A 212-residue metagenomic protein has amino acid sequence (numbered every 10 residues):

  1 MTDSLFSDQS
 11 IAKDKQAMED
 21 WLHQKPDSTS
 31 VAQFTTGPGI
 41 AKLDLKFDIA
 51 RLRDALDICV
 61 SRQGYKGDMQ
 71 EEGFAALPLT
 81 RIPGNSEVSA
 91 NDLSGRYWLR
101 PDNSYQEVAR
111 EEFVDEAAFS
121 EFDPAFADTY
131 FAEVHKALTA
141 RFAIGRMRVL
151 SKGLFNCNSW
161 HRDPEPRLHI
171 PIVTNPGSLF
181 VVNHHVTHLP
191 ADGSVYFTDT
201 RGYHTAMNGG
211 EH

Functional and structural regions predicted by a protein language model:
T2-E133: Non-heme Fe(II)/2-oxoglutarate
K136-L150: Edge strands and adjacent loops of beta-rich recognition modules
F142-I144, D163-R167, N175: Short connector loops at helix/strand junctions that flank enzyme active sites, especially segments positioning acidic
R146-D163: Conserved short histidine dyad/triad with adjacent acidic residue
R148-L150, P171, V181, M207: Residues in well-ordered beta-strands of folded domains
N158-W160, S178-F180, L189, T198-G210: Short beta-strand His + acidic residue motifs that chelate non-heme Fe in jelly-roll/DSBH and cupin folds
L168-P171, V195-F197, E211-H212: A short hydrophobic beta-strand segment most commonly corresponding to one strand of the jelly-roll/cupin
P171-A191: A short beta-strand-loop-beta hairpin characteristic of the jelly-roll/cupin
